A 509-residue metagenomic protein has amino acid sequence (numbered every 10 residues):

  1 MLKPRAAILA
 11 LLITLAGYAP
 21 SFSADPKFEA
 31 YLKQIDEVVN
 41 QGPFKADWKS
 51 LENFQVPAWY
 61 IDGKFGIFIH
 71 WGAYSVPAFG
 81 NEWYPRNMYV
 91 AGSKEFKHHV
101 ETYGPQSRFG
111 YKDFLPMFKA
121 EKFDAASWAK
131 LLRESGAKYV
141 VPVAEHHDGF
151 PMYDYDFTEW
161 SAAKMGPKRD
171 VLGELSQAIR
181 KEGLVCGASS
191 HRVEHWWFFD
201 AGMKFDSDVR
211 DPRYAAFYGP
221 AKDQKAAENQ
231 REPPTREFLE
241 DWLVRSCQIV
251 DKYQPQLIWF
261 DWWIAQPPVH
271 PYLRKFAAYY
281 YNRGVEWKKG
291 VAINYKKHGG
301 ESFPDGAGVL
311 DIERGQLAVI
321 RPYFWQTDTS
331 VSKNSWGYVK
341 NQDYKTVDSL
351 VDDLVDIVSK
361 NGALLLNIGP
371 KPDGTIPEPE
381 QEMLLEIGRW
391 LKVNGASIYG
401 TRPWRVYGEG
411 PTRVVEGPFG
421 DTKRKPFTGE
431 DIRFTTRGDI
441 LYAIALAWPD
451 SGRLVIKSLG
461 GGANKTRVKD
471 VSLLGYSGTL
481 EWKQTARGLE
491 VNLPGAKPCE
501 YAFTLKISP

Functional and structural regions predicted by a protein language model:
M1-I8: Bacterial N-terminal signal peptides that target proteins for export
A6, S21-F22: Mature, extracytoplasmic segments of signal peptide-bearing proteins
I8-G17: Bacterial N-terminal signal peptides
F22-P509: Mature catalytic domains of secreted/periplasmic carbohydrate-active enzymes
